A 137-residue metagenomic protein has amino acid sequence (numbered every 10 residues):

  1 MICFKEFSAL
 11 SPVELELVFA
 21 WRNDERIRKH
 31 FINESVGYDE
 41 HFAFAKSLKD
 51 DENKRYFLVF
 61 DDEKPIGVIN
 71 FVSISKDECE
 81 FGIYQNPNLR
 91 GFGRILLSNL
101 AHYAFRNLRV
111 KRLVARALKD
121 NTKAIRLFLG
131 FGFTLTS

Functional and structural regions predicted by a protein language model:
M1-L17, W21, Y56-S137: Acyl-donor (CoA/ACP) binding surface of acyl/acetyltransferases
W21-E25, E34, L48, F131: Alpha-helix boundary/capping residues
R26, K49, F105-L108: Secondary-structure transition/hinge residues
R26-F44: Conserved GNAT-fold acetyl-CoA-binding loop/helix
A45-K46, N70: Short secondary-structure capping micro-motifs at structural edges
S47-N53: Short loop/turn motifs at secondary-structure junctions and domain boundaries
